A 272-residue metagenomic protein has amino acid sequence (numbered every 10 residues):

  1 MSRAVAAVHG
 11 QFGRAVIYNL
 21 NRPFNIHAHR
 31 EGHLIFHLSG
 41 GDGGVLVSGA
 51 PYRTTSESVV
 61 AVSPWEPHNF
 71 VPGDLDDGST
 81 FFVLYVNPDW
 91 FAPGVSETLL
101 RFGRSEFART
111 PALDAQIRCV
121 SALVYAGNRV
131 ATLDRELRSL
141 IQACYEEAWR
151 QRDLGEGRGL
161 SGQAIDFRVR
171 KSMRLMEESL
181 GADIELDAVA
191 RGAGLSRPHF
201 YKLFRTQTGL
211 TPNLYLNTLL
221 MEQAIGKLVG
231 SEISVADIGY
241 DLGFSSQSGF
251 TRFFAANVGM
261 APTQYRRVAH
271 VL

Functional and structural regions predicted by a protein language model:
M1-R101, R129: N-terminal regulatory/effector-sensing and dimerization cores that precede helix-turn-helix DNA-binding domains
P23, L46, T80, A122 (+5 more regions): Generic anion/oxyanion-binding catalytic loop in active/binding sites
F81-N87, T110, L137-S139, Q223-A224: Juxtamembrane/interfacial segments around transmembrane helices
T98-D114, L123-A182, L186-A193, T206-T218: Short, Lys/Arg-enriched, Trp-marked, Pro/Gly-tolerant hinge/linker segments that flank
C119: Short glycine/proline- and acidic residue-enriched helix-loop micro-motifs that form flexible lids or anion-recognition
R174, E178, A182-A188, L195 (+3 more regions): Terminal helix-turn-helix DNA-binding modules in bacterial transcription factors
